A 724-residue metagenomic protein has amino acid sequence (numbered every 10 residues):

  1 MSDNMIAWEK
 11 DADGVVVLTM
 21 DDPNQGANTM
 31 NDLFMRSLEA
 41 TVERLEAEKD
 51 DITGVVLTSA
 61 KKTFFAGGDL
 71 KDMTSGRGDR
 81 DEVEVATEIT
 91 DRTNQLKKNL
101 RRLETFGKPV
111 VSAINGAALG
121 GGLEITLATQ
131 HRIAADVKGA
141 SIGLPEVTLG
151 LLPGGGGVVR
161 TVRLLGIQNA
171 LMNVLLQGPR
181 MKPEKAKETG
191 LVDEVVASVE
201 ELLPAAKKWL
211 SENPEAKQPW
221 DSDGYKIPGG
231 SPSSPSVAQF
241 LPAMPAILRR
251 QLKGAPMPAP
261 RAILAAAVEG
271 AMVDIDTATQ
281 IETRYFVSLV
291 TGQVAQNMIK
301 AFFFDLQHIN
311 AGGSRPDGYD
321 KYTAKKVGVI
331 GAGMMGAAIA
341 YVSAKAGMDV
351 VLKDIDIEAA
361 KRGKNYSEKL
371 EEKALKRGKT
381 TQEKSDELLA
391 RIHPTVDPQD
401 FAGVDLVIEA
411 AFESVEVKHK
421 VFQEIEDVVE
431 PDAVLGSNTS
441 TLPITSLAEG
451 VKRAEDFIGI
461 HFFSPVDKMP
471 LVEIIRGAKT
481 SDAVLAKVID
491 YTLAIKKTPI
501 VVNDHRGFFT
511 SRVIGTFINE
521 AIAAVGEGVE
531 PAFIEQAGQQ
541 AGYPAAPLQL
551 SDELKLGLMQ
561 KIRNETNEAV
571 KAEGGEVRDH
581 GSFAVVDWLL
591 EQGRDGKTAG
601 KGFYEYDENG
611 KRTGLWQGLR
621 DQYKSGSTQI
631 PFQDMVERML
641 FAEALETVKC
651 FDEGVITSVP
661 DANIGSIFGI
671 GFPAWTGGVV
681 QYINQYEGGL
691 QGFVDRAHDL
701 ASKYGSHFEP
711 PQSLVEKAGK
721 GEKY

Functional and structural regions predicted by a protein language model:
M1-T58, R101: Conserved CoA-thioester-binding segment of acyl-CoA-metabolizing enzymes
E9-D11, D21, M73-R80, E84-V85 (+6 more regions): N-terminal glycine-rich phosphate-binding loop for ADP-containing cofactors
V15-T19, G54-T58, V111-A113, I133 (+2 more regions): Structural motif
E48-D51, S59-K98, A118, T148-G150: Glycine- (often His-adjacent) and acidic-residue-rich active-site loop that binds/positions the CoA thioester
N99-S112: Conserved catalytic cysteine-centered active-site region of acyl-thioester-dependent Claisen-condensing enzymes
S112-G122: Gly/Ser-rich catalytic serine loop of serine hydrolases
